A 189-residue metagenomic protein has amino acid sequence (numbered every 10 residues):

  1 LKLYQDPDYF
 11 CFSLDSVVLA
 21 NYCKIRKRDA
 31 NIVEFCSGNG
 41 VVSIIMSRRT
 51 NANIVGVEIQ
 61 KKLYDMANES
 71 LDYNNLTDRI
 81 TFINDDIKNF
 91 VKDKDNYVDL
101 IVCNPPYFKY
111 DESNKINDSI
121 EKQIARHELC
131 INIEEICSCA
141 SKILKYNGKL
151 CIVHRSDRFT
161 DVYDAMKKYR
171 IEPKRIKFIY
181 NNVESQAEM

Functional and structural regions predicted by a protein language model:
L1, A30, A52, D78-I80 (+2 more regions): A structural micro-motif
L1-K27: Class I SAM-dependent transferase core
Y4, C130-Q186: Conserved Class I SAM-dependent methyltransferase catalytic core
F10-F12, N39, E184-Q186: Short glycine/threonine-rich catalytic loop with a Thr-x-Gly-x-Asp
N21-C103, K109-N114: Conserved SAM/SAH cofactor-binding pocket of Class I
P105-E135: Mobile active-site "lid"/loop adjacent to the S-adenosyl-L-methionine
